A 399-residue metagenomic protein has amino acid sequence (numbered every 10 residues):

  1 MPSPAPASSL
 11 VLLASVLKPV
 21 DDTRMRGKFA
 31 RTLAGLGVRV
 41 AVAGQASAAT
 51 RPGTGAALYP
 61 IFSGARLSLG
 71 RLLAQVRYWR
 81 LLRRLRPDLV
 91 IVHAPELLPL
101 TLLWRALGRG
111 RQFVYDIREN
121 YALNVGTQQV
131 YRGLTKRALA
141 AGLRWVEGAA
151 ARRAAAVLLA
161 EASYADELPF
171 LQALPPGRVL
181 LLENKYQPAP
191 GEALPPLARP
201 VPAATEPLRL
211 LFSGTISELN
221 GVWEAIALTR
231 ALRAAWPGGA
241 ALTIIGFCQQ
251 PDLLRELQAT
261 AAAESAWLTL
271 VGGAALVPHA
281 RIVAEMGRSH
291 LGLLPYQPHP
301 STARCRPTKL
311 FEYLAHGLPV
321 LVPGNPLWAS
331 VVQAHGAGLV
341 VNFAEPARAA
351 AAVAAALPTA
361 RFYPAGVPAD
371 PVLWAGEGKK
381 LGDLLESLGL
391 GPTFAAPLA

Functional and structural regions predicted by a protein language model:
M1-T50, A156-L158, A162, E183 (+2 more regions): N-terminal subdomain of nucleotide-sugar transferases
V11-A14, L158, V201-R230, T243 (+2 more regions): Conserved donor-binding/catalytic core segment of Leloir-type glycosyltransferases
L17, V114-W145, P175, Q187-A189 (+2 more regions): Acceptor-binding helix/loop patch of EC 2.4 sugar-transfer enzymes, predominantly nucleotide-sugar-dependent
V76-R84, L103-L107, Y115, Y121-L123 (+1 more regions): Membrane-proximal helix-turn-helix segments that form the acceptor-binding/catalytic region of lipid-linked
A140-L181, Y186-G191, S330: A short, active-site helix/loop in glycosyltransferases that binds the activated sugar's phosphate group
N220, G273-G287, G292-L314, V322-S330: Nucleotide-sugar-dependent
G246, L254-M286: Nucleotide-activated donor-binding/catalytic signature segment of Leloir-type glycosyltransferases, i.e., the conserved
A344-E345, L357-F394: A charged, aromatic-enriched C-terminal amphipathic alpha-helix characteristic of glycosyltransferases across folds
